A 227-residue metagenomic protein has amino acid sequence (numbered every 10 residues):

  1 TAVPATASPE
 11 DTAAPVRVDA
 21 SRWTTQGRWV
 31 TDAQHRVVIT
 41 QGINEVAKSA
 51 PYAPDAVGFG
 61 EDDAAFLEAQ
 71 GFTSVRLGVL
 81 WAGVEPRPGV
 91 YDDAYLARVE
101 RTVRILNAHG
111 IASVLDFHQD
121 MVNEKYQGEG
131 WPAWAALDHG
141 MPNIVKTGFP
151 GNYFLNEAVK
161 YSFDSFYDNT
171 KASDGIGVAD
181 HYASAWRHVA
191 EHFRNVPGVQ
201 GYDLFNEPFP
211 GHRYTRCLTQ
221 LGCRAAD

Functional and structural regions predicted by a protein language model:
T1-A13: Ser/Thr-rich, Pro/Gly/Ala-heavy low-complexity intrinsically disordered linkers and tails of secreted extracellular
V18-T40, N44-D227: Active-site mouth of glycoside hydrolases
